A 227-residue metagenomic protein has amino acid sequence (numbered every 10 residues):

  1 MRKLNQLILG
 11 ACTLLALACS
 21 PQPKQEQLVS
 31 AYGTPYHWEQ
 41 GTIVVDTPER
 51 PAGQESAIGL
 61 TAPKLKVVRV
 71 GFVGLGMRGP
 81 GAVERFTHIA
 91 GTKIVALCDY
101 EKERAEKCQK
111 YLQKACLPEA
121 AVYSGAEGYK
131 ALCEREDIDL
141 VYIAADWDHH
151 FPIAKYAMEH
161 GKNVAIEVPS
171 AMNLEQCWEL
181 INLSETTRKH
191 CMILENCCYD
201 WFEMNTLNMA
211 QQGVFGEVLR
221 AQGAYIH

Functional and structural regions predicted by a protein language model:
M1-I8: Bacterial N-terminal signal peptides that target proteins for export
L4, S20-N163, W178, N182-H190: N-terminal glycine-/serine-/threonine-rich beta1-alpha1-beta2 phosphate-ribose binding loop of Rossmann-like
L9-A16: Bacterial N-terminal signal peptides
T13, S124, R220-G223: Hydrophobic/anchoring residues in structured secondary elements
A144, E167, L194: A cross-family glycoside hydrolase active-site/sugar-binding cleft signature
G161-N173: ADP-ribose/adenylate-binding Rossmann-like module
A171-H227: A contiguous active-site-proximal alpha/beta segment in oxidoreductase catalytic domains
